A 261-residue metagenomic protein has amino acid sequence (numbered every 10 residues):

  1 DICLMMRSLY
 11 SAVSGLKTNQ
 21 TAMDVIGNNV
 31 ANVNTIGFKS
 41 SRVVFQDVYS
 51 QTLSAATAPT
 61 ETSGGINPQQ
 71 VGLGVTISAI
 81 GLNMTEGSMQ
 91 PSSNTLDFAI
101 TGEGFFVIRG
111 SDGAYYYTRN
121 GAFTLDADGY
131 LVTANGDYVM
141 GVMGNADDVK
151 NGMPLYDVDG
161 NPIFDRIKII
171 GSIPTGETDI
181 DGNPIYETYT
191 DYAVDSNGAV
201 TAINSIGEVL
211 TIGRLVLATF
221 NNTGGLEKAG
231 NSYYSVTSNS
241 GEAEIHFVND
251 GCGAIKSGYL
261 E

Functional and structural regions predicted by a protein language model:
I2-I163, P174-E261: Amphipathic alpha-helical polymerization modules
